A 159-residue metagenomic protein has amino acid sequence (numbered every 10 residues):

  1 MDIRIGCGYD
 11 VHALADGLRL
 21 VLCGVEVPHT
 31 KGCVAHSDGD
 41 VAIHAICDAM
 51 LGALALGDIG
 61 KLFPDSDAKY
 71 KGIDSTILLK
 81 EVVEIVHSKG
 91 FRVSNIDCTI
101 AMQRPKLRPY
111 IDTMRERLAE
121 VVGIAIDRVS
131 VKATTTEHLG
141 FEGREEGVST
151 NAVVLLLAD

Functional and structural regions predicted by a protein language model:
M1-I3, A158-D159: N-terminal charge/polar-biased segments
D2-D112: RNase III-family endoribonuclease catalytic core
V21-L22, M114, R144-G147: Short, glycine/charged-enriched secondary-structure capping and boundary segments
G24-E26, A133, V154: Short, structured patches in soluble enzyme cores that scaffold and shape functional sites
I85, R117, V121, L155: Mid-sequence acidic-hydrophobic segments that form the walls of catalytic/ligand-binding cavities or oligomerization
D97-M102, K106, Y110-E142: Short, conserved loop-to-beta-strand elements that form functional interface hotspots
E142-D159: C-terminal edge-of-domain segments
